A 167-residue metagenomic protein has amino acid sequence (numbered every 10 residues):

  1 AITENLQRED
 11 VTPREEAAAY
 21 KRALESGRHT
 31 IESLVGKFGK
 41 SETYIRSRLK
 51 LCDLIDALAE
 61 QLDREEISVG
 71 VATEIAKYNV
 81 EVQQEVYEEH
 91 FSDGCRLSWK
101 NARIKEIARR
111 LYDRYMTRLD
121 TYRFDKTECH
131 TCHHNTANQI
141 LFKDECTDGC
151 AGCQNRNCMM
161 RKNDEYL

Functional and structural regions predicted by a protein language model:
A1-F91: Amphipathic, charge-rich alpha-helical segments that serve as recognition/docking helices
E16, L34, K40, Q83 (+4 more regions): A general marker of short, structured functional hotspots
K21, K37-K40, K50, K77 (+6 more regions): Context-gated lysine
E25, T43, L51, E106-A108 (+2 more regions): Sequence-pattern detector for short linear motifs and compositional/periodic biases rather than a specific fold
H90-R114: C-terminal helicase lobe and adjacent C-terminal extensions/tails of nucleic-acid helicase motors
D113-Y166: Cysteine-cluster motifs in flexible loop/terminal segments that predominantly coordinate metals
